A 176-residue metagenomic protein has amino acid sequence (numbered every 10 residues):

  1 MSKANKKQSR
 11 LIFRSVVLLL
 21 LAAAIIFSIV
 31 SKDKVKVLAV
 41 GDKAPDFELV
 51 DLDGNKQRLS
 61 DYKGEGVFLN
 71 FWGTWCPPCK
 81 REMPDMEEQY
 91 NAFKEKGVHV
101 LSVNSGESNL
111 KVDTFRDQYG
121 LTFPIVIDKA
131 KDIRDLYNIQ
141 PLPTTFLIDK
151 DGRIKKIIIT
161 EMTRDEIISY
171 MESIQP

Functional and structural regions predicted by a protein language model:
M1-K43: N-terminal targeting signals for export/organelle localization
D46-V67: A short beta-strand-turn-helix
K63, F71-E88: Conserved redox-active cysteine motifs that mediate thiol-disulfide chemistry, especially di-cysteine Cys-X(1-2)-Cys
K63-E65, E95, L121-T122, I139: Active-site acidic short loop of glycosyltransferases
F68-L69, V100: Hydrophobic beta-strand anchors of alpha/beta hydrolase catalytic cores
K80-Y119, K129-L136: Structural microenvironment flanking redox-active thiols in thiol-disulfide oxidoreductases
T114-T122, I127-Q175: Thiol/disulfide oxidoreductase modules built on the thioredoxin-like
